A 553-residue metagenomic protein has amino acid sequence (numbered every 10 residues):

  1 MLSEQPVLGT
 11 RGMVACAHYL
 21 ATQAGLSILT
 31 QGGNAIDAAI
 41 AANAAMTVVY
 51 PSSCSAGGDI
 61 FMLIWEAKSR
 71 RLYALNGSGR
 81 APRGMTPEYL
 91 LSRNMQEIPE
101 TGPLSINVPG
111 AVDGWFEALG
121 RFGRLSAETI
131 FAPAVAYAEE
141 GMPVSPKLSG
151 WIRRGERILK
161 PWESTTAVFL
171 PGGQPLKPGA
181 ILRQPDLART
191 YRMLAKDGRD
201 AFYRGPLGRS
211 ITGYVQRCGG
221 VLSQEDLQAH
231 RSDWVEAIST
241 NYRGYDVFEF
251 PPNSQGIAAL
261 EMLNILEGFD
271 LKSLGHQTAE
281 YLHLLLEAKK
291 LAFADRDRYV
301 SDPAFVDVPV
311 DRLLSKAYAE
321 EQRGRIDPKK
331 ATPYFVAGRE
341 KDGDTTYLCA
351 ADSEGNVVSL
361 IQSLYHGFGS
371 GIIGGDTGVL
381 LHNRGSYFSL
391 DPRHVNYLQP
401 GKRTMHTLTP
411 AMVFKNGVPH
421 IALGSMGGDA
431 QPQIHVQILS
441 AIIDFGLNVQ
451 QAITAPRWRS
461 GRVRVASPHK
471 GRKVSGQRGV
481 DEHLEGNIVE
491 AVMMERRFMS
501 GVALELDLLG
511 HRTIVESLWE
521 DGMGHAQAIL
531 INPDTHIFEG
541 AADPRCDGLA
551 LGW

Functional and structural regions predicted by a protein language model:
M1-Q23, S27, A35-R204, G208-S254 (+4 more regions): Noncatalytic scaffold domains of N-terminal-nucleophile
I36-N43, E128-E139, R209-G213, Q277-K290 (+2 more regions): Short, well-structured alpha-helical segments that form the helix of a local strand-helix-strand
V48-A74, V221-S223, N356-I421, Q431-P432 (+2 more regions): Active-site rim segments in enzyme catalytic domains, especially the processed small/beta chain of N-terminal
C54, G58-E66, T346-A351, P410-M412 (+2 more regions): Short beta-strand scaffold segments in enzyme catalytic cores
W234, D342-T345, H406-L408: Short, small/polar residue-rich loop motifs at catalytic or cofactor-binding pockets
F248-G256, T345-C349, I361-I372, S425-P432: Glycine-rich phosphate/pyrophosphate-binding beta-alpha loops
G268-L364, T377, R384, S475-E482 (+2 more regions): Internal maturation/activation junctions in enzymes
E354, K402, H435-V436, D444-E520: Extended C-terminal subregions enriched in glycine
